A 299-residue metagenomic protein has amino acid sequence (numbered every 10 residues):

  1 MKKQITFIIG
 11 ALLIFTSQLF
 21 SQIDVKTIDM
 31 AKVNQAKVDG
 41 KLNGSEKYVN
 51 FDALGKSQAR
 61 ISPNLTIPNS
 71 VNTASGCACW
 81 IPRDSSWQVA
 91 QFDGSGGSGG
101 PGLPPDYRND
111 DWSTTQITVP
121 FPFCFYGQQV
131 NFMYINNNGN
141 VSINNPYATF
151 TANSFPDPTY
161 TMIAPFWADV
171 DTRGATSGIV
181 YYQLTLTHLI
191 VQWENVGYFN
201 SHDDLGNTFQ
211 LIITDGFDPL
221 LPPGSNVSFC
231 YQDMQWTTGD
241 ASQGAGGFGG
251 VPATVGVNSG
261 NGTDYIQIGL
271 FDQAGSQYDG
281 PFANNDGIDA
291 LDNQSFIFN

Functional and structural regions predicted by a protein language model:
M1-M30: Bacterial Sec-dependent N-terminal signal peptides
Q22-N299: Extracytoplasmic Ser/Thr/Pro-rich, glycosylation-prone low-complexity segments
